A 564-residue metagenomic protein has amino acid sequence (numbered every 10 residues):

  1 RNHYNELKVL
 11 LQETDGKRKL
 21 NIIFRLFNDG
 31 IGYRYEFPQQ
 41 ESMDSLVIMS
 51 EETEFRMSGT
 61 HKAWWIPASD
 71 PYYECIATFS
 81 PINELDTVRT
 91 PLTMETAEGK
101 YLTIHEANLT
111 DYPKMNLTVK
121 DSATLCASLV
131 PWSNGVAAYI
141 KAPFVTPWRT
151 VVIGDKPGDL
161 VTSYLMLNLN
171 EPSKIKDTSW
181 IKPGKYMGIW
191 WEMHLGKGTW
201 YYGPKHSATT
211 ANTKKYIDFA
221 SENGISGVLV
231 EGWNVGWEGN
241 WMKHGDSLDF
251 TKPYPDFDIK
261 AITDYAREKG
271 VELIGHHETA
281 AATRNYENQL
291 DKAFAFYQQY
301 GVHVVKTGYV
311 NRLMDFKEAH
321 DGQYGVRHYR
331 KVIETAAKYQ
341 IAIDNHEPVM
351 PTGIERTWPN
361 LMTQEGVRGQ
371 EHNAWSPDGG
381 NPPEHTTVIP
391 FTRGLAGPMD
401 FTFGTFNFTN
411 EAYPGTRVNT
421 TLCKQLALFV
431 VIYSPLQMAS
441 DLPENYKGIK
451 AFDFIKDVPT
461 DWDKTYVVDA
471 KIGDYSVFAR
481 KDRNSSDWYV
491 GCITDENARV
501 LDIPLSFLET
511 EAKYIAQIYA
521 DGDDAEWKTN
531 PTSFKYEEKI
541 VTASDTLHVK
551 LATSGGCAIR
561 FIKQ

Functional and structural regions predicted by a protein language model:
R1-I175: N-terminal accessory beta-strand-rich subdomains and adjacent acidic, glycine-rich linkers that precede catalytic cores
V9, D441-Y489, D524-N530: Glycan-recognition and catalytic regions of carbohydrate-active enzymes
S50-A63, L508-D523: Solvent-exposed beta-hairpin/edge-strand motifs
W65-F79, I518-S544: Solvent-exposed beta-strand/loop surfaces of large extracellular or lumenal domains
K141-F219, N223, G227: An acidic-aromatic substrate-binding cleft motif
G232-R417: Aromatic- and carboxylate-enriched substrate-binding clefts and catalytic-loop regions of carbohydrate-active enzymes
I472-Y514, A558: Carbohydrate-binding surface patches
E538-Q564: C-terminal beta-strand-rich structural cap/linker in extracellular carbohydrate-active enzymes
